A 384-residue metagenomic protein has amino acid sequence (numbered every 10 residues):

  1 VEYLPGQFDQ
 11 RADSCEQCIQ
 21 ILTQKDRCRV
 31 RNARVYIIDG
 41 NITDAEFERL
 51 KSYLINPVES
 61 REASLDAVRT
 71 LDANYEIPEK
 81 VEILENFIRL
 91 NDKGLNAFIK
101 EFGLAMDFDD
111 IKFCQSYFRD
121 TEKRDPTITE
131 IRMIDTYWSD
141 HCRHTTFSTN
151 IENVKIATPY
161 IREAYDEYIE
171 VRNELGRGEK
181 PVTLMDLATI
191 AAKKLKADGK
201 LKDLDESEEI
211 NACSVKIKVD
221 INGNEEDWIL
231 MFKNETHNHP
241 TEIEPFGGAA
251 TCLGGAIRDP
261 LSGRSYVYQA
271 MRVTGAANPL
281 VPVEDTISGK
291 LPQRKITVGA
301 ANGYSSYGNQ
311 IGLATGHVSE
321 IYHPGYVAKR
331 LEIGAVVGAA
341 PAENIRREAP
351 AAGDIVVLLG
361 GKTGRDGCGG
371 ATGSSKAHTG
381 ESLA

Functional and structural regions predicted by a protein language model:
V1-A384: Core nucleic-acid recognition elements
